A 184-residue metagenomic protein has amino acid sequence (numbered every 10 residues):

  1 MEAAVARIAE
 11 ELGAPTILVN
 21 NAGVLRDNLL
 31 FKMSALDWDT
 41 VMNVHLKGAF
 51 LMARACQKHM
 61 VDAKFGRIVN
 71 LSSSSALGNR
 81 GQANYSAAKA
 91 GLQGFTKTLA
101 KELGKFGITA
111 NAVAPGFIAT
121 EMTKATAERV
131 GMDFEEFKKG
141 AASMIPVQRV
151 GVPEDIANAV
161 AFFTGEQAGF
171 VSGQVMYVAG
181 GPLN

Functional and structural regions predicted by a protein language model:
M1-G13: Conserved amphipathic alpha-helix within the SDR
A14, V19, G104, T109 (+1 more regions): Short, small/polar-rich loop/turn modules that mediate ligand/substrate recognition or access, typified
L29-L30, D37-D39, F137, A141: Substrate-binding pocket helix/loop in short-chain dehydrogenase/reductase
M33, N79-A87, T98: Active-site loop-to-helix junction immediately N-terminal to the catalytic Tyr of the SDR YXXXK motif in Rossmann-fold
A53, A88, T96: Active-site helix of classical SDR
K58, K101-K105, G169: Alpha-helical segment proximal to the catalytic Tyr-Lys
A161, S172-N184: Short C-terminal tail/terminal secondary-structure segment of NAD(P)H-dependent dehydrogenase/reductase domains
